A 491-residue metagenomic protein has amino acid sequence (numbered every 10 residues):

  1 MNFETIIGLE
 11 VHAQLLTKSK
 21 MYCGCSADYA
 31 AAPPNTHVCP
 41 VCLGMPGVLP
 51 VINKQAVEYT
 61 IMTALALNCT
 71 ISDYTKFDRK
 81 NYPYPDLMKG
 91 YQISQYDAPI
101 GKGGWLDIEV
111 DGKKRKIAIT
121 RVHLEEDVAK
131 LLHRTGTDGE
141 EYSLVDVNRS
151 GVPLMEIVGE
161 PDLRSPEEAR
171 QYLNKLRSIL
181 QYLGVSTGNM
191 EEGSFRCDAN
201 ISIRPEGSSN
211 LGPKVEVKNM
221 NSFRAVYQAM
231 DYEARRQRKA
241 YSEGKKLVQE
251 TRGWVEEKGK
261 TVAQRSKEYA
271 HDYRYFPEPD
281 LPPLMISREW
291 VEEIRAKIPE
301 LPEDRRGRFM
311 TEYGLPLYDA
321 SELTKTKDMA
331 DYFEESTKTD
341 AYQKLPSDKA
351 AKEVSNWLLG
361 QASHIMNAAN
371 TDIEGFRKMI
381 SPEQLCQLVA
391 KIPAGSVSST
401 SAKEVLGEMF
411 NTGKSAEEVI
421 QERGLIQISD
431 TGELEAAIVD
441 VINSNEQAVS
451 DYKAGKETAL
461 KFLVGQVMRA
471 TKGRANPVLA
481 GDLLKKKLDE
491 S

Functional and structural regions predicted by a protein language model:
M1-E300, T311, L317, T339-A350: Basic, nucleic-acid-interacting segments
F3, E168, S222, K325 (+8 more regions): Secondary-structure capping and boundary motifs in well-ordered enzyme cores
L16, R235, A330, E334 (+7 more regions): Amphipathic alpha-helical core segments of compact helical bundles
V147-V152, M190-C197, E206-S209, Q427-S491: C-terminal non-catalytic interaction appendages of large macromolecular assemblies
L180, A234, R238-Y241, K327 (+5 more regions): Alpha-helix capping/termination and helix-coil
G193-P205, Y273, T311-T337, A351-A369 (+3 more regions): Core structural elements
L284-M285, A320, Y332-E334, K344-L345 (+6 more regions): Extended hydrophobic-aromatic, low-complexity segments
I373-A390, S396-R469: Strongly charged, low-complexity linkers/loops
